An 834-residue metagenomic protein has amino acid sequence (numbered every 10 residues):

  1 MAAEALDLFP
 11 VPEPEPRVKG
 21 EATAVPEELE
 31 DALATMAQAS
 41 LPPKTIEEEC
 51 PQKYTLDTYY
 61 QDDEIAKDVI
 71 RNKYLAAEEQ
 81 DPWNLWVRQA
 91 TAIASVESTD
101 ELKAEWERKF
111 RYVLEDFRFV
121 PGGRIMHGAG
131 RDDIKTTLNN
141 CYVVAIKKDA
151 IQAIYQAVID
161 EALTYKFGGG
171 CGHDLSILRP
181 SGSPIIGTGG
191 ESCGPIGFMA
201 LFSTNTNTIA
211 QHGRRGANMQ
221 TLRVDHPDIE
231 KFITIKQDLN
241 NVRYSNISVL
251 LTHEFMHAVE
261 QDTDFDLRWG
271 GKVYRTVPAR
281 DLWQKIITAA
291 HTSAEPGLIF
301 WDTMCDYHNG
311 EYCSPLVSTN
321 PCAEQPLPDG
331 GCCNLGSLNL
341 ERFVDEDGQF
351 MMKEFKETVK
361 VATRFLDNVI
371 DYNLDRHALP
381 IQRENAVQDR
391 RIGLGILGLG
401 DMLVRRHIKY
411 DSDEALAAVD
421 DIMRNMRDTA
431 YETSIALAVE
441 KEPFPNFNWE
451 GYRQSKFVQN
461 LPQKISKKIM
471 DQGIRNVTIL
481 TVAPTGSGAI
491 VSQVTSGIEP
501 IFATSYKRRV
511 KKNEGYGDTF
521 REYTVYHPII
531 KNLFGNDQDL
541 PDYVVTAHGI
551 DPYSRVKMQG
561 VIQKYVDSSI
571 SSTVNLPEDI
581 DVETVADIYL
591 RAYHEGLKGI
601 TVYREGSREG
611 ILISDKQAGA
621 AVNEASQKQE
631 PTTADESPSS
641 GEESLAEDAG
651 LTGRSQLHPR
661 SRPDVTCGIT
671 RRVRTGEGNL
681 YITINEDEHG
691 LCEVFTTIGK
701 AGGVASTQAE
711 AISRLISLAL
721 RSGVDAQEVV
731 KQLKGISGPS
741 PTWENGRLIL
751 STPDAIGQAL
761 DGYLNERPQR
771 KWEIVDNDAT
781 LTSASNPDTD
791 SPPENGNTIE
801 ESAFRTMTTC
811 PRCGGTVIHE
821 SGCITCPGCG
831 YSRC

Functional and structural regions predicted by a protein language model:
L6-P12, R17-K103, E107, G187-L201 (+6 more regions): Conserved, charged catalytic cores of large soluble enzymes
Y59, E64, E324-P326, L366 (+5 more regions): Catalytic alpha/beta core of large soluble enzyme barrels
D62, D81-P82, W106, R131-K135 (+27 more regions): Secondary-structure capping and boundary motifs in well-ordered enzyme cores
A76, A90-L102, R111-G187, P195-F198 (+7 more regions): Function-dense linear segments that define catalytic or interfacial modules in macromolecule-processing proteins
S192-G194, M199, N207-R280, N368 (+4 more regions): Conserved catalytic alpha/beta cores of large enzymes that bind or transform nucleotide phosphates and polynucleotides
L251, Y312-C313, P321, P326 (+3 more regions): Terminal amphipathic helices with adjacent charged low-complexity linkers/tails
W269-K272, T358-R383, V387, I408-T485 (+4 more regions): Internal maturation/activation junctions in enzymes
P326, G336, E341-F350, F355 (+8 more regions): Non-catalytic terminal/interface segments that mediate subunit docking, oligomerization, and allosteric communication
